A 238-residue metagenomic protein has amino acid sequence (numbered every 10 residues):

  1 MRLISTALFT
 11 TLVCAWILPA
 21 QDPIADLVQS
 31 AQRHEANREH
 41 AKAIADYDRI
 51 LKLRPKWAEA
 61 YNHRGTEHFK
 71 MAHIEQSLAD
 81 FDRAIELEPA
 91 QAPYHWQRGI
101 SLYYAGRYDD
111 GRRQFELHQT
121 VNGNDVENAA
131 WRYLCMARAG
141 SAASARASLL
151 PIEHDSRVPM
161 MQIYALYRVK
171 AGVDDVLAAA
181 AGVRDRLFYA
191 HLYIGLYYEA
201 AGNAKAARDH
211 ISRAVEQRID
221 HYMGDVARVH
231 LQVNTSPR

Functional and structural regions predicted by a protein language model:
E35, N62, H68-A72, Y103 (+2 more regions): Position-specific recognition of the canonical hydrophobic site in helix A of tetratricopeptide repeat
